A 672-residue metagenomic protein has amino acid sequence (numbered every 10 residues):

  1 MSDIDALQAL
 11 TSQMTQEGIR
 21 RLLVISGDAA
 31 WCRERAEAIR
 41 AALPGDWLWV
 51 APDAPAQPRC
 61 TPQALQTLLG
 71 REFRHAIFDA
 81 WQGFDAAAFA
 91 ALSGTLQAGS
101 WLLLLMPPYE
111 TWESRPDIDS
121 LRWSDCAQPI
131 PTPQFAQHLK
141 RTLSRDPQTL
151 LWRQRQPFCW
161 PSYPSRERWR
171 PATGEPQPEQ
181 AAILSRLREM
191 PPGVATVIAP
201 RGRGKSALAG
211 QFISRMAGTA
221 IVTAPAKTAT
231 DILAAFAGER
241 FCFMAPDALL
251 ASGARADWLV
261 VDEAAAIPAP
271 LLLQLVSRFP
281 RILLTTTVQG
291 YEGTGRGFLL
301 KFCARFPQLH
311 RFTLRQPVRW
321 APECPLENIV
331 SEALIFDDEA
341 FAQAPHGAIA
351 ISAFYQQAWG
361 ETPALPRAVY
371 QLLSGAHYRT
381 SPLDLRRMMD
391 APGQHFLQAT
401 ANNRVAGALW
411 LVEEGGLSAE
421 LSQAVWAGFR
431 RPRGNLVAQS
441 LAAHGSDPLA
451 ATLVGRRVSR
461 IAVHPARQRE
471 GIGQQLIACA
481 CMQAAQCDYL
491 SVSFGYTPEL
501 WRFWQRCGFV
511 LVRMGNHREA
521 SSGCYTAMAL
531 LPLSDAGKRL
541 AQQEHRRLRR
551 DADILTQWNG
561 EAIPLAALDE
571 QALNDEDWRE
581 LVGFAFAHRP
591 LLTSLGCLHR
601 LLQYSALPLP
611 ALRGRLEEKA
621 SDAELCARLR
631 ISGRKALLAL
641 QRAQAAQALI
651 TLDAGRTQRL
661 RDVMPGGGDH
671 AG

Functional and structural regions predicted by a protein language model:
S2-L10, P171-P191: N-terminal pre-P-loop "Q-motif" helix
R20-D28, I39-A41, G45-P52, T196-I198 (+1 more regions): Conserved RecA-like ASCE P-loop NTPase motor core of nucleic-acid helicases/translocases
C32-R33, K205: Conserved lysine of the Walker
L65-S162: N-terminal accessory nucleic-acid engagement/regulatory domains that precede and modulate ATP-driven motor cores
D125-E175, A304-A342: Conserved coupling/interface region of RecA-like P-loop/ASCE motor cores
A207-Q211, R460-Q483: Conserved acetyl-CoA-binding loop-helix of GNAT-fold acetyltransferases
A248-L250, W258, P270-L271, S277-Y378 (+2 more regions): Terminal substrate-recognition subdomain of acyl/acetyltransferases
G393-V412, A419: Conserved beta-hairpin
